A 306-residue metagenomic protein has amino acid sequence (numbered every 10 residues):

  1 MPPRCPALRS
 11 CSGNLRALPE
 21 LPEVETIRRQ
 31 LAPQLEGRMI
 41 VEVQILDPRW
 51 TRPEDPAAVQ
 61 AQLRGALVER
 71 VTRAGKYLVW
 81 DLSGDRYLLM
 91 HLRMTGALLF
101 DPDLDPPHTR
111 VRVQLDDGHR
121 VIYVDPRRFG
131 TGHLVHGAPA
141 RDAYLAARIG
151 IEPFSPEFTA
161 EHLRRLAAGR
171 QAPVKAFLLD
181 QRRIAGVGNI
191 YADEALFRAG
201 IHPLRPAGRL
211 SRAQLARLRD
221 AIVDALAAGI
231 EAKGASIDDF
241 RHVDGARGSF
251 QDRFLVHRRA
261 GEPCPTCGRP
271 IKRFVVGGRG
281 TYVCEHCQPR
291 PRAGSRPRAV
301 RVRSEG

Functional and structural regions predicted by a protein language model:
G13-A17, L88-R198, P206: Phosphate/anion-contacting hairpin/loop surfaces
N14-G130, P263, R279-G306: A cross-family signal for N-terminal binding/gating loops and helix N-caps that shape access to the active site
L18-L21, P153, E157, S211-R219: Generic detection of long, well-ordered alpha-helical segments
G37, G65, R148-I151, G200: Glycine-centered secondary-structure boundary/capping sites
M39-V59, T72, F100, H108 (+1 more regions): Basic, nucleic-acid-binding surfaces and adjacent catalytic neighborhoods in DNA/RNA-processing proteins
